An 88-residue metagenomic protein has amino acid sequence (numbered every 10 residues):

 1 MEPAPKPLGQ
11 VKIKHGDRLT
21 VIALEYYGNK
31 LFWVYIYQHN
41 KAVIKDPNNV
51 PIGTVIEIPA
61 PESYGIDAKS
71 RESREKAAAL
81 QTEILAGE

Functional and structural regions predicted by a protein language model:
M1-V11, T54-I56, A60, Y64-E88: Pro/Ala/Gly-rich low-complexity, hydrophilic intrinsically disordered segments
E2-Y27: Primarily a LysM-type cell-wall glycan-binding module
K30-R71: Extracellular LysM carbohydrate-binding repeats and other cell-envelope/extracellular binding modules
